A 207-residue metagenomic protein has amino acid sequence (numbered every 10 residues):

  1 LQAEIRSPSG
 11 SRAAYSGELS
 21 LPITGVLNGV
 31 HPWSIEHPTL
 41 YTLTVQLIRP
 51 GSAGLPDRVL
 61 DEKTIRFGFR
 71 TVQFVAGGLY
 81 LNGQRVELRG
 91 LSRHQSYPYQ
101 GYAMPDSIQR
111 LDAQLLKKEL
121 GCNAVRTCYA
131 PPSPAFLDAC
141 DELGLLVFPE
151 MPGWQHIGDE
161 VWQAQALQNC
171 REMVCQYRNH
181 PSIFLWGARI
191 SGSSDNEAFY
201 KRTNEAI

Functional and structural regions predicted by a protein language model:
L1-A139, L143-V147, Q168-N169, F184-L185 (+1 more regions): Secreted/periplasmic carbohydrate-active enzymes, especially glycoside hydrolases
H31, H156-E160: Active-site oxyanion-binding pockets that recognize sulfate/phosphate
A130-P132, G153-H156, I190-S194: Solvent-exposed loop/turn segments at secondary-structure junctions within structured extracellular/periplasmic domains
E142-G144, D159-I207: Active-site neighborhood of glycoside hydrolase catalytic domains
